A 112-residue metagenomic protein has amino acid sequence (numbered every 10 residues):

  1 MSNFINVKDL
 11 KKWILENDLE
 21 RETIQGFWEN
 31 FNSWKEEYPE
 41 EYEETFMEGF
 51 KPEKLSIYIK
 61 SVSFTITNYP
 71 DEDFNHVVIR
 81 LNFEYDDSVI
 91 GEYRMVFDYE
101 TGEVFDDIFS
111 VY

Functional and structural regions predicted by a protein language model:
M1-F46: N-terminal trafficking/processing presequences and adjacent post-cleavage segments of proteins routed to secretion
I5, L19-G26, Y42, F50 (+5 more regions): Alpha-helical protein-protein interaction elements
K51-M95: Exposed beta-strand-loop-beta-strand "reactive/processing" segments of non-cytosolic proteins
I90-D107: A short, surface-exposed beta-strand/turn
S110-Y112: A short acidic/small-residue loop/turn micro-motif
